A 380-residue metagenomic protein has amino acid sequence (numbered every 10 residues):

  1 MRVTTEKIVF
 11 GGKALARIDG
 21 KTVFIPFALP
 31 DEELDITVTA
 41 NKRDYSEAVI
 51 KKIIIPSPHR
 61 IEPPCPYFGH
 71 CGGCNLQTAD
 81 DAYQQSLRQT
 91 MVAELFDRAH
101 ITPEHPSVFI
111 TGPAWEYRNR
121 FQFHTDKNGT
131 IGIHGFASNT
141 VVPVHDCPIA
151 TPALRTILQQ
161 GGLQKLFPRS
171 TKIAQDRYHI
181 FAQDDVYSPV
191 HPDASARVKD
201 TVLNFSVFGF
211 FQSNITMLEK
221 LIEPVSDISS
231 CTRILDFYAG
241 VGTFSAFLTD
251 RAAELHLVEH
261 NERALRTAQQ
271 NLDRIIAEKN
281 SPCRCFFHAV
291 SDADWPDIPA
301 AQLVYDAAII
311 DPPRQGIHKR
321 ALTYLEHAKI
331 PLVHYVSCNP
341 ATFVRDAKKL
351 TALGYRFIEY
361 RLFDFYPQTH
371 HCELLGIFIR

Functional and structural regions predicted by a protein language model:
M1-P63, Y67, S138: Terminal RNA-binding accessory module
T4-G12, A150, Q164, K172-D176 (+1 more regions): Rossmann-like S-adenosyl-L-methionine
K13-A14, S46, G129-I131, V186: Hydrophobic residues embedded in beta-strands of well-ordered beta-sheets
A16, D31, C74, N339 (+1 more regions): Residue-level signal for inorganic ion chemistry
D19, K42, T125-T130, F136-S138 (+2 more regions): Short acidic-glycine loop/turn motifs at beta-strand connectors
E33, Y45, R118-Q122, N128-T130 (+4 more regions): Broad gene-expression machinery/nucleic-acid interaction feature
D35-T37, Q122, L235: Hydrophobic beta-strand signal
K51-P63, G69-Q164: Extended interfacial segments that mediate partner engagement and assembly in macromolecular machines
